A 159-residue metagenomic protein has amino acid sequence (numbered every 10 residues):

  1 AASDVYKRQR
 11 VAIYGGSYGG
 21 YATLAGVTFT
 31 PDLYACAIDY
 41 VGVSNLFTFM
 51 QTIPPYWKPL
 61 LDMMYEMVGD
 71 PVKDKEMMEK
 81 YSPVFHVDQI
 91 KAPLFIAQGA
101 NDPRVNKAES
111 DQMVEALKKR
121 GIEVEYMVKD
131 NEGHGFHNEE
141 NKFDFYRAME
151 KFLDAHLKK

Functional and structural regions predicted by a protein language model:
S3-K159: Active-site-proximal cap/loop segments of hydrolase catalytic domains
